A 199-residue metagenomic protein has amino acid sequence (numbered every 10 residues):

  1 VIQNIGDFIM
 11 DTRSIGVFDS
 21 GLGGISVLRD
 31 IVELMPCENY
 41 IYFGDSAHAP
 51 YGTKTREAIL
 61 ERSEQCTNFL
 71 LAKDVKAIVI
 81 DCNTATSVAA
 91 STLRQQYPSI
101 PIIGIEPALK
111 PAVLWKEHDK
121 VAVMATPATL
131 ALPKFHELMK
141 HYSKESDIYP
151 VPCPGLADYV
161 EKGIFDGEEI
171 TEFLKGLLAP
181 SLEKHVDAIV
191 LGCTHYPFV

Functional and structural regions predicted by a protein language model:
N4-V199: Non-catalytic structural scaffold of enzyme domains
